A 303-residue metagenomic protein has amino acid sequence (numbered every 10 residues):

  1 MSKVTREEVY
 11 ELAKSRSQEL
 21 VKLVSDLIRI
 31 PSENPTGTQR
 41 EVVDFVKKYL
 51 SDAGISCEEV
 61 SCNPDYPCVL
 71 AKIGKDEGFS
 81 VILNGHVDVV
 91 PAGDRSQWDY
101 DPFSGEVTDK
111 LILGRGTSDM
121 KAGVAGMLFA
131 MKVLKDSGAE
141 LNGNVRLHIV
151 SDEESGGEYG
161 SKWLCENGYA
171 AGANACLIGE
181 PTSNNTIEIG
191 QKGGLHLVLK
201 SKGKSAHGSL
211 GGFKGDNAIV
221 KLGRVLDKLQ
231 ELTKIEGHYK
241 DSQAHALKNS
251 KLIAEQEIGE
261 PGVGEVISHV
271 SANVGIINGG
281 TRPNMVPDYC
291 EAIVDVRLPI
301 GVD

Functional and structural regions predicted by a protein language model:
S2-E8, S32, E58, H196-D303: Metal-dependent amide/peptide-bond hydrolase catalytic core, centered on the "pita-bread" metallohydrolase fold
S2-L113, D136-L141: Acidic/His- and Gly-rich active-site-bordering loop/insert found across diverse amide/peptide-bond hydrolases
E33, D88, E154, T182 (+2 more regions): Catalytic metal-binding/acid-base residues of hydrolase active sites
E58, V81-L83, H148, A175-L177 (+1 more regions): Hydrophobic/aromatic beta-strand patches that form the interior of the parallel beta-sheet core in alpha/beta enzyme
K72, I187-Q191, N284-M285: Short glycine-biased active-site loop of nucleotidyltransferases that positions the nucleotide triphosphate and helps
I112, T117, A122-T233, I253 (+2 more regions): Fold-level recognition of mixed alpha/beta catalytic cores in primary-metabolism enzymes, strongest
